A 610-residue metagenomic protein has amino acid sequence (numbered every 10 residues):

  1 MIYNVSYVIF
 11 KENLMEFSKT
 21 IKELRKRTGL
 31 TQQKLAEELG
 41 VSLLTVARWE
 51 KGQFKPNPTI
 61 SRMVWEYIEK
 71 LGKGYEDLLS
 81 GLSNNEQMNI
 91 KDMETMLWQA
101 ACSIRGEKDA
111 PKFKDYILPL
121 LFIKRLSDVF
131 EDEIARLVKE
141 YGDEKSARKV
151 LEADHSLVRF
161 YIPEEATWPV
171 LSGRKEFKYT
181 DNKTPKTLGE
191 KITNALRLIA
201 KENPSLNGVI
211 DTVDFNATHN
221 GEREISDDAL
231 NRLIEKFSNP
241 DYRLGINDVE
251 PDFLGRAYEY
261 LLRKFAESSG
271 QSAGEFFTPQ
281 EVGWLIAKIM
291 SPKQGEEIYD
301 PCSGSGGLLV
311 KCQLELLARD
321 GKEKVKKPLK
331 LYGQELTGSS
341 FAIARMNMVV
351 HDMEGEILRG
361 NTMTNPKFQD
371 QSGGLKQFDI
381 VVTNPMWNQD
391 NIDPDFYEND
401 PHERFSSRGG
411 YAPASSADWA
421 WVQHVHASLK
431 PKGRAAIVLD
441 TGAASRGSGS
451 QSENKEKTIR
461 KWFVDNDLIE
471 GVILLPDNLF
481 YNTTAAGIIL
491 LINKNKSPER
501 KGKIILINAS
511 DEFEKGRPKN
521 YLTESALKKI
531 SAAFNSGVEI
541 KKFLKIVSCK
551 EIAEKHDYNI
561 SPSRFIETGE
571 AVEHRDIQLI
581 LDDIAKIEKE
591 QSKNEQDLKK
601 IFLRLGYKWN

Functional and structural regions predicted by a protein language model:
I2-R27, T184, E202: A short, Lys/Arg-rich alpha-helix, primarily the initiator
R25, A36, W65: The alpha-helix within a helix-turn-helix
G29-A47: Short alpha-helical DNA-recognition segment
N57-D77: DNA major-groove recognition helix of helix-turn-helix/homeodomain DNA-binding modules
S80-M290, Q294, E356-K367, L474-D477 (+2 more regions): Non-catalytic, mostly N-terminal accessory regions of nucleic-acid modification and defense proteins
S272-T383, N388-D390, P394-N399, F405 (+5 more regions): Conserved S-adenosyl-L-methionine
S372-N610: A conserved structural/catalytic subdomain of Rossmann-like adenosyl-cofactor enzymes
